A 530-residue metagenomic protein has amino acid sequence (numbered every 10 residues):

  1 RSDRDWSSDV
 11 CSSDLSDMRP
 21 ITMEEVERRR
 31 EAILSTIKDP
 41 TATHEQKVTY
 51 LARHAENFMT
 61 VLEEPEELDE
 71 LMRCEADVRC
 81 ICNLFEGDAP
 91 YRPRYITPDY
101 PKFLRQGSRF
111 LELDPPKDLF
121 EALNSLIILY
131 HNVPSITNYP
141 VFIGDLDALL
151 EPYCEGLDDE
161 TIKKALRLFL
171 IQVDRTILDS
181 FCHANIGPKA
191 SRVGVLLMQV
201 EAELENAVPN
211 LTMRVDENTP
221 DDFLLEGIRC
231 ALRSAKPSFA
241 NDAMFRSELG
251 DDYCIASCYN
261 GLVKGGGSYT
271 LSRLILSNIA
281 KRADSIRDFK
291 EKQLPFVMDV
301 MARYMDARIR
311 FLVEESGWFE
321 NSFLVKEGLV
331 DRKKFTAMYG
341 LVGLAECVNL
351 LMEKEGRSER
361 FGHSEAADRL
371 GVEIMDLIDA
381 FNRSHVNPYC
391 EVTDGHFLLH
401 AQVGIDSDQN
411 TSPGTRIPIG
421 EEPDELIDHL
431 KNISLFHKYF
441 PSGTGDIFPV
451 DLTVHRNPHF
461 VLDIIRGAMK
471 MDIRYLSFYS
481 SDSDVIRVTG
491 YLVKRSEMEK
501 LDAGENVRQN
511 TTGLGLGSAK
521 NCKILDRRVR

Functional and structural regions predicted by a protein language model:
R1-D14: Single conserved hydrophobic/aromatic residue that forms the stacking wall/gate of nucleotide- or nucleobase-binding
L15-K333, K354, R360-S364, L377-R530: Conserved catalytic cores of very large enzyme subunits
V141, D331-C347: Conserved phosphate/anionic-ligand binding catalytic regions in large, soluble enzymes, centered on
Q293-M298, G340-G343, V348, M352: A conserved active-site cap/scaffold subdomain adjacent to cofactor or substrate pockets
A345, S364-D368: Terminal accessory/anchoring regions of large secretory-pathway or extracellular enzymes
E346, E359-R360: Hydrophobic, structured segments
L370-E373: Extended amphipathic alpha-helical bundle segments that form the ordered cores of C-terminal catalytic/regulatory
